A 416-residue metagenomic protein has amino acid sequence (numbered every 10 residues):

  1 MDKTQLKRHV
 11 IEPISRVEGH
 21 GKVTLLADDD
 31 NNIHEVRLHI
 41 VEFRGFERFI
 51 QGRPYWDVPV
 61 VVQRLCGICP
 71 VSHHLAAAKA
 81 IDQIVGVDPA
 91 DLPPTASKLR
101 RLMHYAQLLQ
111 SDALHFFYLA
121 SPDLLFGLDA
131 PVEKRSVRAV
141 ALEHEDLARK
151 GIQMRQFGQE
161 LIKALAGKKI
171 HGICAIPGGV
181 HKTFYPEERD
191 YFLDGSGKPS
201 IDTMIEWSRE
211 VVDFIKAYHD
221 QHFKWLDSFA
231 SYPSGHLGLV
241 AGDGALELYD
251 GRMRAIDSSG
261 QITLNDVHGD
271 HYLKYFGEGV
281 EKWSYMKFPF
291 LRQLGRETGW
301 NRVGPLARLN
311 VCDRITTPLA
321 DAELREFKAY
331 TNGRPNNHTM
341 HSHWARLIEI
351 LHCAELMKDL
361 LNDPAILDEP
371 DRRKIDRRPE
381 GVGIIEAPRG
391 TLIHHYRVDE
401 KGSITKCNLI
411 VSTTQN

Functional and structural regions predicted by a protein language model:
M1-T391, V411-N416: Active-site bordering "gate/hinge" segments that shape substrate access to catalytic or cofactor-binding pockets
H395-Q415: Low-complexity, glycine/alanine/valine/leucine- and proline-rich hydrophobic stretches
